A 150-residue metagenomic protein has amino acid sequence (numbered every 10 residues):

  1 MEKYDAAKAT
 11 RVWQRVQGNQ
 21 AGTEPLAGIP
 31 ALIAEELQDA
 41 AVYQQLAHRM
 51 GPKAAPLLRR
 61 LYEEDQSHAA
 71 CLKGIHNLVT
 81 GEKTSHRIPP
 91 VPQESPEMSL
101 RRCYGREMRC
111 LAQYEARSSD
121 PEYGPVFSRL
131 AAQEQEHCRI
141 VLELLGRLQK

Functional and structural regions predicted by a protein language model:
M1-K150: Non-heme di-metal
